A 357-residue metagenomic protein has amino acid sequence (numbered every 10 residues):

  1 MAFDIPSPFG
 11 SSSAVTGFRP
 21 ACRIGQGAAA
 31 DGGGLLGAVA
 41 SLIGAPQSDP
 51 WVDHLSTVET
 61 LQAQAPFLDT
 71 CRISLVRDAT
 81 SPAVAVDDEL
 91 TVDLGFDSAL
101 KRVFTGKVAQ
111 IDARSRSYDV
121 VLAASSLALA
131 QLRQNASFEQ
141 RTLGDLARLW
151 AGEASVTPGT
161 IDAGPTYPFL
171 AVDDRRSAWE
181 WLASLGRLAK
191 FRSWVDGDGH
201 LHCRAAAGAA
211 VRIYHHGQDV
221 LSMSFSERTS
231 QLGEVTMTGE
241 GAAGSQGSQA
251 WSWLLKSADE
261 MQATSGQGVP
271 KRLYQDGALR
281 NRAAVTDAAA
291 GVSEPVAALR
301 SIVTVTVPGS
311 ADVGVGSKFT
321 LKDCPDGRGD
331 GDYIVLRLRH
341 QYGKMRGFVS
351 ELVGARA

Functional and structural regions predicted by a protein language model:
M1-L129: Assembly/oligomerization scaffold segments
A28, G32-G33, L149-D162, Y274-A278: Intrinsically disordered, low-complexity terminal/linker regions enriched in Pro/Ser/Gly and acidic residues
T57-A83, L221-A357: An acidic/polar, Gly/Ser/Thr-rich interaction patch typically located in mid-to-C-terminal regions of proteins
I73, L122, N135-G159, D173-D196 (+2 more regions): Amphipathic, non-transmembrane alpha-helical segments in extracytoplasmic/periplasmic proteins
A83-D93, Q131-R141, G316-K322: Extended Gly/Ser/Thr-rich low-complexity repeat segments, especially those forming or decorating extracellular
G106-S115, A207-A209, D332-K344: Short, compositionally biased
Y118-R133, R346-A357: Short solvent-exposed strand/turn elements
D119, A124-S126, D162-Q231: Short beta-strand-centered interaction patches in the first periplasmic/extracellular domains of large envelope
